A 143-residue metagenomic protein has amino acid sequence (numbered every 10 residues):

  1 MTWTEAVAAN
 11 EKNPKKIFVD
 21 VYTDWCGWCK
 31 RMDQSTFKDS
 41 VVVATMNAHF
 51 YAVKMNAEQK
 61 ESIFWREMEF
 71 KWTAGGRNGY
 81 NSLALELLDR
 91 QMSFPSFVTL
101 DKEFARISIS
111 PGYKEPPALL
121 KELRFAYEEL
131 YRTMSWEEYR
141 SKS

Functional and structural regions predicted by a protein language model:
M1-I17: A short beta-strand-turn-helix
K12-G27, A52: Short active-site neighborhood of thiol/selenol oxidoreductases, capturing the structured segment around
D24-R31, P95-V98: C-type cytochrome heme c attachment motif
C29-N47: Typically the conserved alpha-helix immediately C-terminal to a functionally engaged Cys/Sec in thioredoxin-like
A44-W65: Structural microenvironment flanking redox-active thiols in thiol-disulfide oxidoreductases
A52, L83-E86, M92-S110: A short, hydrophobic beta-strand/beta-hairpin element that forms part of a small beta-sheet core
E69-Q91: Short, internal strand/loop/helix patches that form the active-site neighborhood or redox-interaction surface
R106-S143: Thiol-/selenol-based redox modules, centered on thioredoxin-like and closely related oxidoreductase domains
